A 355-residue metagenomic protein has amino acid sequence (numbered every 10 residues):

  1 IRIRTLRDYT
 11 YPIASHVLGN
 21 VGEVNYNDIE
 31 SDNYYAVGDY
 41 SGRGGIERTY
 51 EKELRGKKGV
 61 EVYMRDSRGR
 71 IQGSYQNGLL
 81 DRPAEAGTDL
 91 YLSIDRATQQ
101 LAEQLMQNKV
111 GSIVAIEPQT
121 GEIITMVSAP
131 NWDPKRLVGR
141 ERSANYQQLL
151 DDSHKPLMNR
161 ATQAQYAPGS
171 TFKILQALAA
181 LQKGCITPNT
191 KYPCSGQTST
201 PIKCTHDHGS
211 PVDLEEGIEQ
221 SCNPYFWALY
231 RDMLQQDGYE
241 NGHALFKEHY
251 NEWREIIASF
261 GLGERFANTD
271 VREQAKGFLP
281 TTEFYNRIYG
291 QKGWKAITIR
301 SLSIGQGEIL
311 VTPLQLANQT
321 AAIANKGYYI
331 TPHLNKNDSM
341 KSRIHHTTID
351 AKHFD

Functional and structural regions predicted by a protein language model:
I1-G87: Small/polar-residue-rich segments within soluble enzyme cores
R2, H16-N20, Y91, S112-I116 (+2 more regions): Soluble periplasmic/extracytoplasmic beta-strand elements of cell-envelope proteins
A14, G87-D89, V110-G111, L214 (+1 more regions): Short glycine-rich loop/turn motifs
N20, T49-K57, L105, A228-L229 (+1 more regions): Residues that form generic nucleotide/phosphate-binding pockets
Y26-D28, A102, T312: Short helix/loop capping segments that flank catalytic or ligand/cofactor-binding pockets
Y40-D66, V110-V138, W253: Carboxylate/His-rich catalytic cores and anion/metal-binding grooves
D66-D81, Q119-T171, L175-D355: Beta-lactam-recognizing serine transpeptidase/beta-lactamase-like catalytic domain environment
I71-S112, Q119: Conserved, well-ordered alpha-helix/loop/beta-strand core segments that scaffold catalytic motifs
